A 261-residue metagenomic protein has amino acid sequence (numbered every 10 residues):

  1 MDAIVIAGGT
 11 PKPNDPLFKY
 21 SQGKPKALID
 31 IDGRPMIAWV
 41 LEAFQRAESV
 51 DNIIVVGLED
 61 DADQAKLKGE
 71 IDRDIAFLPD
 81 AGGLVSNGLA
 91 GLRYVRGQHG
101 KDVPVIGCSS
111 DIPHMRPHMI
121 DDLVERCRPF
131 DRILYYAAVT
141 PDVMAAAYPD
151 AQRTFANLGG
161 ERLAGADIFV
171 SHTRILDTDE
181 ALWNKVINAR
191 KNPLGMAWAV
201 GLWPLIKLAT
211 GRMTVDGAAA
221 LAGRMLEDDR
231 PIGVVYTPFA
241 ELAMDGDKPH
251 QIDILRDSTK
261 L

Functional and structural regions predicted by a protein language model:
M1-Q22: N-terminal nucleotide-binding beta1-loop-alpha1 segment
Y20-A38: Short catalytic helix/loop segments, enriched in acidic residues and glycine and frequently bearing histidine
A43-V50: Short, acidic, metal-binding catalytic loop of nucleotide-sugar glycosyltransferases
G57-D63: A conserved acidic beta->alpha catalytic loop
L67-P104, H114: Short phosphate-binding loop-to-helix
C108-S110: Active-site acidic Asp-centered loop
M115-R224, V235-E241: Conserved core of the sugar-phosphate nucleotidyltransferase
K248: Short, conserved phosphate/pyrophosphate- and ester-handling motifs at nucleotide-, phospho-/glycolipid
